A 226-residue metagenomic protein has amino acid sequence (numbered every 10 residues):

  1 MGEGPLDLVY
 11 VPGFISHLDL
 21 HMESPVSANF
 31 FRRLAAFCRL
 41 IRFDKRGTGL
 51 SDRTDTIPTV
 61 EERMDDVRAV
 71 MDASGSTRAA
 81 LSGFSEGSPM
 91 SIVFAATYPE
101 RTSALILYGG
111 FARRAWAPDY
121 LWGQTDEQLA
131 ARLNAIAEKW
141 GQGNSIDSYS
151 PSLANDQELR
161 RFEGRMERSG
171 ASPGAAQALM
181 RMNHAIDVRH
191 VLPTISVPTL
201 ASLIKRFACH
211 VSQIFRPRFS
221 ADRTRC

Functional and structural regions predicted by a protein language model:
M1-C226: Ligand-binding pocket scaffold of soluble enzyme catalytic domains
